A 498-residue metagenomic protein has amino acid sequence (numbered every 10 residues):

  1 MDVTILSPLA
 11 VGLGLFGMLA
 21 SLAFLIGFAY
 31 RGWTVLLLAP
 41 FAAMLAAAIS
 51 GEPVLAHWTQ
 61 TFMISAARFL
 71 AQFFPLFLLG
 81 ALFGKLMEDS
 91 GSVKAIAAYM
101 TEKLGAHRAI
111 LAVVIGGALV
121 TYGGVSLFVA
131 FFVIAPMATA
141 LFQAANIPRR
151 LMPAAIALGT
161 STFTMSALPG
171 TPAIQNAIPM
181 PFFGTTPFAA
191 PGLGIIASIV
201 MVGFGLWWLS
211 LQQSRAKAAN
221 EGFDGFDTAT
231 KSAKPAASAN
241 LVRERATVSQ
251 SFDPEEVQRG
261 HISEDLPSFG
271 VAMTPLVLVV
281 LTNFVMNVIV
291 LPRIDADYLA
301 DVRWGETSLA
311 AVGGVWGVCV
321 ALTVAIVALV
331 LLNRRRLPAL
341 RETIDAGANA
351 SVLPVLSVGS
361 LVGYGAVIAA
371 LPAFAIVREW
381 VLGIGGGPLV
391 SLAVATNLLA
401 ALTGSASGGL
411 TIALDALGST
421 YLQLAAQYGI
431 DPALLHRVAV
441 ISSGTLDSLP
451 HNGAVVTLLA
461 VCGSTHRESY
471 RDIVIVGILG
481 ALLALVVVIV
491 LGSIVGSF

Functional and structural regions predicted by a protein language model:
D2-L82, A95, Y99-K103, L278-S360 (+1 more regions): Hydrophobic transmembrane alpha-helices of multi-pass solute/ion transporters
D2-M18, S50, G192-T343, V461-C462 (+3 more regions): Long, contiguous bundles of hydrophobic transmembrane helices that form the permeation core of multi-pass
L15-L19, L37-P40, F74, H107-I115 (+9 more regions): Hydrophobic alpha-helical transmembrane segments
G17-A29, P40-I49, L79-L82, G116-T121 (+8 more regions): Hydrophobic core segments of alpha-helical transmembrane domains in multi-pass membrane transport and ion-translocation
R31-V35, L70-F73, G84-K94, T121-V133 (+5 more regions): Short helix-coil transition sites and intra-membrane helix breaks within transmembrane domains of multi-pass
L76-G80, K103-A140, V355-I368, L382-Q423: Hydrophobic alpha-helical transmembrane segments of multi-pass integral membrane proteins, predominantly secondary
M100, L104, A348, L458-L479: Interfacial loop-to-transmembrane junctions
H107-V120, I147-T164, A190-I195, I199 (+3 more regions): Alpha-helical transmembrane segments of multi-pass membrane proteins
